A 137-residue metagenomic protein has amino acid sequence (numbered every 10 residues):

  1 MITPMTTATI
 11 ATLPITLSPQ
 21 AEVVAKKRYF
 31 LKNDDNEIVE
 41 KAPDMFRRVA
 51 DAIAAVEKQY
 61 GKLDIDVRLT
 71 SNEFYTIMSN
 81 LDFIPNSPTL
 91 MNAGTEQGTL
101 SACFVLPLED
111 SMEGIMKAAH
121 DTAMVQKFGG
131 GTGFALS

Functional and structural regions predicted by a protein language model:
M1-S137: Extended catalytic cores of very large enzyme megasubunits
